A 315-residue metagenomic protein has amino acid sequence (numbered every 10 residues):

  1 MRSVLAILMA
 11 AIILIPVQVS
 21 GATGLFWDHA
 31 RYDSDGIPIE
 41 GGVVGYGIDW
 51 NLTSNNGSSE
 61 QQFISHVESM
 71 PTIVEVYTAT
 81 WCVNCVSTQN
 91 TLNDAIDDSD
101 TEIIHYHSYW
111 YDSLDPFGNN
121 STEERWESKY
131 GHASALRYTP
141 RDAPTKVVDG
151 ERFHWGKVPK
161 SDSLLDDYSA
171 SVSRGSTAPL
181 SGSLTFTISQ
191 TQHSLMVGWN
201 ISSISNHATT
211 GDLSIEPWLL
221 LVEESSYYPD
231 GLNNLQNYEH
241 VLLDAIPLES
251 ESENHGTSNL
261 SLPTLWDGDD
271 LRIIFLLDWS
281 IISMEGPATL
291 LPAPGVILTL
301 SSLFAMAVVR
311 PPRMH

Functional and structural regions predicted by a protein language model:
M1-E40, T72-V74, C82, A288-H315: Secretory targeting signatures
V4-L8, P16, Y77, R141 (+2 more regions): Generic structural microfeature
A30-S113: Local sequence-structure signature of Cys/Sec-based thiol-disulfide redox active-site neighborhoods
F63-V67, K157-D162: A broad, low-specificity signal for short, low-complexity segments enriched in glycine/proline and polar/charged
P71-T72, T145-V147: Glycine-rich, often proline-containing surface loops adjacent to acidic residues and nearby aromatics that form
V86-D142, D149-P159: Conserved segment of the thioredoxin-like fold in thiol-based oxidoreductases
N119-T139, T145, S161-P294: Short, conserved sequence motifs used for protein processing/export or organelle targeting and for catalysis
